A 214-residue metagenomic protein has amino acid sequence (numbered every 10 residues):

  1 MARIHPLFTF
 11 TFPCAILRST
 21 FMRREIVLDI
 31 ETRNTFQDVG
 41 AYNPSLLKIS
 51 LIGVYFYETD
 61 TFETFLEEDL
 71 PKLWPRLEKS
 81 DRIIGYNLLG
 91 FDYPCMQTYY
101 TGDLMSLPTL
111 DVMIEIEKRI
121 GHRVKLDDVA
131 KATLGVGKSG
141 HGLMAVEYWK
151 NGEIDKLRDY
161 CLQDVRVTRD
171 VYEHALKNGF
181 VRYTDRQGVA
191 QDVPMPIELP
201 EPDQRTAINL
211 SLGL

Functional and structural regions predicted by a protein language model:
A2-L214: DEDD superfamily 3′-5′ metal-dependent exonuclease/proofreading module
